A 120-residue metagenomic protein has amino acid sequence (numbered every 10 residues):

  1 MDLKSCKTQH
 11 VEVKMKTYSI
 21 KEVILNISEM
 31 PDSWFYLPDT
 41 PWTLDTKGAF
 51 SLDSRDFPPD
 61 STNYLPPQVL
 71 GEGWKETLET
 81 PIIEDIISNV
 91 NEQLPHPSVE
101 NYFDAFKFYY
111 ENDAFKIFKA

Functional and structural regions predicted by a protein language model:
D2-C6, H10-P66: Extended, charge-biased low-complexity segments that typically form long amphipathic alpha-helices/coiled-coils
V11, K119-A120: Short intrinsically disordered terminal tails
L52-A114, F118: Amphipathic protein-protein interaction modules
